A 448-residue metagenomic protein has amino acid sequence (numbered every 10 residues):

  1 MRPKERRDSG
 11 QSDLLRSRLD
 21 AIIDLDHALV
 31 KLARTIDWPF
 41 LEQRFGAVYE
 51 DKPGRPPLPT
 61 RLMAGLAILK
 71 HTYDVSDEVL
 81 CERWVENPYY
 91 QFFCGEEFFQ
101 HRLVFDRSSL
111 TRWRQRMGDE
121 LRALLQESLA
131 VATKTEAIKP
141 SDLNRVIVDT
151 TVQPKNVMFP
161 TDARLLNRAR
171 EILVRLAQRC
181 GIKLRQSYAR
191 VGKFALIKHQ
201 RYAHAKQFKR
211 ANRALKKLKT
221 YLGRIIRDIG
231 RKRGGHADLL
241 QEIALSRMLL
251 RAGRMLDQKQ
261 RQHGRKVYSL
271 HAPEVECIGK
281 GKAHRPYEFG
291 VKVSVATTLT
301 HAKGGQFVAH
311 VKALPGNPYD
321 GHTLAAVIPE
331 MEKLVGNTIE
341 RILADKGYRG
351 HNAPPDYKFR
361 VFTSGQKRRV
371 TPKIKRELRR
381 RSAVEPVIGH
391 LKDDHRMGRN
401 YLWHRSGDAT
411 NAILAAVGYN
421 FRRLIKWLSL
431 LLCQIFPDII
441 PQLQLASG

Functional and structural regions predicted by a protein language model:
M1-D37, Q43, L424-G448: Charged, often Cys/His-bearing segments associated with DNA-binding zinc-finger transcription factors
R2-K4, R44-A64, H71-P140: Basic, low-complexity intrinsically disordered segments
H27, A64-L66, L80-C81, D106-L110 (+6 more regions): Short, conserved catalytic/metal-binding motifs centered on acidic residues
E97-E274: Active-site- or DNA-interface-adjacent structural scaffold in DNA-acting proteins
S269-E288: Flexible, glycine/threonine-enriched loop-and-boundary segments that flank and lead into catalytic domains of large
E276-G279, A302-G304, N317-Y319, Y348-N352 (+2 more regions): Flexible loop/turn segments at secondary-structure boundaries
K282-L334: Electropositive, glycine- and tryptophan-enriched low-complexity nucleic-acid-binding patches
E332, G336-I413: Helix-centered, glycine/charged polyanion-binding patches within enzymatic domains that contact phosphate-containing
